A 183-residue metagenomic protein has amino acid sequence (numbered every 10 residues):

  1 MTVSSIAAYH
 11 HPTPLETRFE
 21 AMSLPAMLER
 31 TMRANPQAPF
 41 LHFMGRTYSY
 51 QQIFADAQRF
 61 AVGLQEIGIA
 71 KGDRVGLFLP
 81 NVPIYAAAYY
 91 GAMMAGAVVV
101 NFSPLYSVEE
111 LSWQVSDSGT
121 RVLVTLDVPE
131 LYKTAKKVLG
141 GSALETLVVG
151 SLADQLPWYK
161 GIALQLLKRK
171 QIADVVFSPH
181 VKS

Functional and structural regions predicted by a protein language model:
M1-M22: Flexible, non-catalytic linker and terminal segments flanking ANL/adenylate-forming cores
P14-E16, T47-Y48, V75-G76, V98 (+1 more regions): Short, contiguous strand/loop micro-motifs
T17-A21, R46, P104, V176-P179: Alpha-helix initiation/capping motif
E20, E29, Q37-V82, A86-Y90 (+3 more regions): Conserved AMP-binding/adenylate-forming core of the ANL superfamily
S23-A26, R59, E130-T134: Short, conserved clusters of charged catalytic residues that mark active-site and nucleotide-handling motifs
P36-Q37, L147: Helix-loop segments that flank and shape redox-cofactor active sites
I67, M94-S183: Structural core segment of the AMP-binding/adenylate-forming
